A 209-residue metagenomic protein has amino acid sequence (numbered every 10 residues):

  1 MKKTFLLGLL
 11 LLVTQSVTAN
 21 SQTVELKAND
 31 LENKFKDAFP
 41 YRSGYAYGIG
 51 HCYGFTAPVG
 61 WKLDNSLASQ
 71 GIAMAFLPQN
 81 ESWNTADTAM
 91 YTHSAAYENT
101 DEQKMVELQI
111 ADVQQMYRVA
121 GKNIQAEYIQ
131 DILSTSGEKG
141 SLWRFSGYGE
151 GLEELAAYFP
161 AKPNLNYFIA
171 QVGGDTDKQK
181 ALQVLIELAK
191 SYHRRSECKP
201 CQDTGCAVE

Functional and structural regions predicted by a protein language model:
T4-V13: Sec-dependent N-terminal signal peptides
V13-A19: C-terminal segment of classical bacterial N-terminal signal peptides
A19-N84, G149-G151, Q171-E209: N-terminal targeting sequences that direct proteins away from the cytosol to non-cytosolic compartments
V59-G60, S136-E138, F159-Y167: Short, solvent-exposed coil/turn segments at beta-strand boundaries
L67-A156: Conserved polar/disulfide-associated segments of primarily extracytoplasmic proteins
Y91-H93, P163-D175: Short, well-ordered beta-strand elements
Y117-I124, P163-N164, K190-P200: Structural alpha-beta junctions
